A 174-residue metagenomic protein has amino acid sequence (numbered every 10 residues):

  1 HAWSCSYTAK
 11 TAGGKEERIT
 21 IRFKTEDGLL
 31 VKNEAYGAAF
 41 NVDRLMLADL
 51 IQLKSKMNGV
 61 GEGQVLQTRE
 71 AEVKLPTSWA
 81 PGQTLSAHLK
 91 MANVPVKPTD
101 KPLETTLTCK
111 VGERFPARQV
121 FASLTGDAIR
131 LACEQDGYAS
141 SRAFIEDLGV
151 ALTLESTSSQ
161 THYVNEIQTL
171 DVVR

Functional and structural regions predicted by a protein language model:
H1-G59, V65, M91-R174: Acidic, serine/threonine-rich low-complexity disordered tracts
H1-S4, P76, A80-H88: Glycine-centered loop/turn motifs
G59-P81: Surface-exposed beta-loop interaction hotspot
